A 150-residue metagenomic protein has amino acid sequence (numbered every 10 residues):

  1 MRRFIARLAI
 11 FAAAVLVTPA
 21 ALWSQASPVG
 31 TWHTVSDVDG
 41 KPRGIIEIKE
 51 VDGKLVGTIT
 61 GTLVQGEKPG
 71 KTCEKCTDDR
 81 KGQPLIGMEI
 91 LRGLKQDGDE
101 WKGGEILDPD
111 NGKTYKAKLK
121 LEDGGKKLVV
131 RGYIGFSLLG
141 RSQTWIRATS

Functional and structural regions predicted by a protein language model:
M1-A12: Bacterial N-terminal signal peptides that target proteins for export
A13-L22: Hydrophobic h-region of N-terminal signal peptides that target proteins for export in Gram-negative bacteria
A21-T31: N-terminal helix-cap/turn-to-beta initiation motif at the start of protein domains
T34-A117, S150: Central antiparallel beta-sheet cores of small beta-barrel/beta-sandwich binding domains
C76-G82, V129-F136: Short aromatic-glycine motifs in intrinsically disordered, low-complexity regions
G125-K127, Y133-S150: Edge beta-strand at a domain terminus
